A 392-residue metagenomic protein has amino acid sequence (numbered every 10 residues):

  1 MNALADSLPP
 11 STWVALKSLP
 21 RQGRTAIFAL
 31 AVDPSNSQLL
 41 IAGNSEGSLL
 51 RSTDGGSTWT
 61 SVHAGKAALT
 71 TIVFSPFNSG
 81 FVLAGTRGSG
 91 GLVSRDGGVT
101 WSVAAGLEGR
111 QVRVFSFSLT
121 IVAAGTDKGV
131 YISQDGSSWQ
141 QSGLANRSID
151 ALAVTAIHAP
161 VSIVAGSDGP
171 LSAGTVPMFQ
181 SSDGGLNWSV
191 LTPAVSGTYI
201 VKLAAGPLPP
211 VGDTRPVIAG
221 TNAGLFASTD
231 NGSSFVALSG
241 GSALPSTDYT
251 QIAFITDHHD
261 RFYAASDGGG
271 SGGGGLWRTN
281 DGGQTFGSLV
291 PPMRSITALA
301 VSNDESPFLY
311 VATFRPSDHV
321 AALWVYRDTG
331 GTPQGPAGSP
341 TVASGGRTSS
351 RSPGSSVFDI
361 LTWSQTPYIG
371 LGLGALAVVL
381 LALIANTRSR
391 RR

Functional and structural regions predicted by a protein language model:
M1-A42, E46, G55-G56, Y326-G330: An edge-strand/N-cap motif at the start of beta-rich repeat modules
P20-T25, G65-T70, G88, L107-V112 (+4 more regions): Short coil/turn segments at the loop-to-beta-strand junctions that recur within blades of beta-propeller repeat folds
P34, S52-T53, S94-R95, S133 (+6 more regions): Conserved Ser/Thr-centered positions that define the repeating blades of beta-propeller domains
E46, G88, K128, D168-P170 (+4 more regions): Residue-level signature of beta-propeller blades and closely related beta-rich strand-turn architectures in secreted
S172-P177, S271-G275, D318-R327: Structural motif
I296-G345, G370-L371: Blade-level signature of beta-propeller repeat domains, shared across WD40, Kelch, NHL, RCC1 and BNR/Asp-box propellers
Y368-R392: C-terminal membrane-anchoring or membrane-association module
